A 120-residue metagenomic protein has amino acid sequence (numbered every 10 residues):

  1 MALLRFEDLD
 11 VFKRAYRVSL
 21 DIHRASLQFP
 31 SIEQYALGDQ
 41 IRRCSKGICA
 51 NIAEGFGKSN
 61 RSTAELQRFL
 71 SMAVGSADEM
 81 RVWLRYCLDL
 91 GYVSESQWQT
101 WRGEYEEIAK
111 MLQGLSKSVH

Functional and structural regions predicted by a protein language model:
M1-H120: Amphipathic alpha-helical assembly/interaction segments
